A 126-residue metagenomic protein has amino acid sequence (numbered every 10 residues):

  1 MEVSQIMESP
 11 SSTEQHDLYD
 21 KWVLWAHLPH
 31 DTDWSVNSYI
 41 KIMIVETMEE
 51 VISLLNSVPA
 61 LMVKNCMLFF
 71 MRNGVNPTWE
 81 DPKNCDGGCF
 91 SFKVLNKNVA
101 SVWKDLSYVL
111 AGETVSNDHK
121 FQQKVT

Functional and structural regions predicted by a protein language model:
M1-S9, Y19-D20, N37, V58 (+1 more regions): Conserved NAD+-utilizing ADP-ribose enzyme module
P10-E14: Small/polar/charged residue-enriched interaction surfaces, especially the RNA/DNA-contacting tracks of RNP/CRISPR
Q15-N37: Short aromatic-glycine-(Arg/Gly/Cys) micro-motifs in beta-strand/loop hairpins
H16, M43-E46, N84: Generic detector of ordered secondary-structure context
W25-H27, V45, K93-K97: Structured beta-strand/turn binding interfaces of compact recognition modules in eukaryotic regulators
P29, V45, G74-T78: Strand-helix-loop interaction patch of compact alpha/beta domains
V36-L61, F92: Extended catalytic/binding region for NAD+/ADP-ribose chemistry, centered on the ART fold
